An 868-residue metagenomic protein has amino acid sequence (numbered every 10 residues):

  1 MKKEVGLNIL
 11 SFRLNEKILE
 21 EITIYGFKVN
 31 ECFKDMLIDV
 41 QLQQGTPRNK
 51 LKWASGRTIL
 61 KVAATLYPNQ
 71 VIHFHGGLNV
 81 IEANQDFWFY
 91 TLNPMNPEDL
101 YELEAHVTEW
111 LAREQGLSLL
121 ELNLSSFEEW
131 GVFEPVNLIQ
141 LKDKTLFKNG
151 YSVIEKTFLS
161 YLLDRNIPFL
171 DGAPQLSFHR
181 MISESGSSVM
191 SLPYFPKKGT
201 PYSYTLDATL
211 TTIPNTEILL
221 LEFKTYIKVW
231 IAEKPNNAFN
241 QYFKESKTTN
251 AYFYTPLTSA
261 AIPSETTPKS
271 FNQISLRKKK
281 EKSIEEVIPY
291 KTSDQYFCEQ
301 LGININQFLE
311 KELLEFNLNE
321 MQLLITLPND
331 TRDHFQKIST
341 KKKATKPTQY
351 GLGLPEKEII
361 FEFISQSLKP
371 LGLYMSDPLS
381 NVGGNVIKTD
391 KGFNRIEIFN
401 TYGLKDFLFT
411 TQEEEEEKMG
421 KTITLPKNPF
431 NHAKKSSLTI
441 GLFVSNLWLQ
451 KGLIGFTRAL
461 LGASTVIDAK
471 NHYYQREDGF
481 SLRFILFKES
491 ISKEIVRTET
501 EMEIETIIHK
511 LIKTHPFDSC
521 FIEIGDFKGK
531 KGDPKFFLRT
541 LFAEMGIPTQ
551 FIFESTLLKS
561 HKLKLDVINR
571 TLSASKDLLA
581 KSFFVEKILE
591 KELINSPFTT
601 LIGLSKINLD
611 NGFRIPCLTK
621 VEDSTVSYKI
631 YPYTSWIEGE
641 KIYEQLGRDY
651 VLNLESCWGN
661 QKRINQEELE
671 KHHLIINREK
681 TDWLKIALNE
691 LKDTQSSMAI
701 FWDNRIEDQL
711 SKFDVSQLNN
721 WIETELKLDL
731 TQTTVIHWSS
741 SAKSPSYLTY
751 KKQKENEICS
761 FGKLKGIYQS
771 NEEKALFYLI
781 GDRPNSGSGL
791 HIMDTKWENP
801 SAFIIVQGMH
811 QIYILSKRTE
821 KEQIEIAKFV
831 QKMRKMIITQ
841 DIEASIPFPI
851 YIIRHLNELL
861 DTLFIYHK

Functional and structural regions predicted by a protein language model:
M1-L352, E362-F363, S367, G441-K868: Long, contiguous domain-sized segments
T326-L352, K357, P370, G384-N385 (+5 more regions): Extended alpha-helical heptad-repeat/coiled-coil "stalk" and oligomerization rods
F363, L371-S376, N385-A469, Y473: Non-catalytic protein-protein interaction scaffold segments in large eukaryotic complex-forming proteins
